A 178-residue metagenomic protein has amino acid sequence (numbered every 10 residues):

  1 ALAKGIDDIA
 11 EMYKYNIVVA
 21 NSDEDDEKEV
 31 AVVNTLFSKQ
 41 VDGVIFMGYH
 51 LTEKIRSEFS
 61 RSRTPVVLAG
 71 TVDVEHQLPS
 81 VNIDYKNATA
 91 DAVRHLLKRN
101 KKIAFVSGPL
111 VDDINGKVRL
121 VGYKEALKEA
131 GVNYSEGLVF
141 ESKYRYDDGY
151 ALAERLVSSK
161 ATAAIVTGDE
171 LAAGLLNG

Functional and structural regions predicted by a protein language model:
A1: Extracytoplasmic "Venus flytrap"
G5-Y15, A31-F37, R61-L68, V72-G178: Bacterial carbohydrate/catabolite-sensing allosteric modules
E11-S57: Central regulatory/effector-binding core of bacterial HTH transcription factors
